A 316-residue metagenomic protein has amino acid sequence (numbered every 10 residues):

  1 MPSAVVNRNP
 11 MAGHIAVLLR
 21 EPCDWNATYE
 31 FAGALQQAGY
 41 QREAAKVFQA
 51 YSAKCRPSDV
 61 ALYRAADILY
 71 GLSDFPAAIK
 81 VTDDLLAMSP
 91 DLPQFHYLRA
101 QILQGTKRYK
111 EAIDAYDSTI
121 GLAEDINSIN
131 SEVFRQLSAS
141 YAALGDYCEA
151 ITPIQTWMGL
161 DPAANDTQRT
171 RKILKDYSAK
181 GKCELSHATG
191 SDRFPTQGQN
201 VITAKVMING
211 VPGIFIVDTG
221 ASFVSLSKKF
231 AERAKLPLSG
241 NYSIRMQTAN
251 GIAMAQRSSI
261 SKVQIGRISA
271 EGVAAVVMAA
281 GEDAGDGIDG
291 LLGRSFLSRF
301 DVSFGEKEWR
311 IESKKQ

Functional and structural regions predicted by a protein language model:
M1-Q316: Pepsin/retropepsin-fold aspartyl endopeptidases
